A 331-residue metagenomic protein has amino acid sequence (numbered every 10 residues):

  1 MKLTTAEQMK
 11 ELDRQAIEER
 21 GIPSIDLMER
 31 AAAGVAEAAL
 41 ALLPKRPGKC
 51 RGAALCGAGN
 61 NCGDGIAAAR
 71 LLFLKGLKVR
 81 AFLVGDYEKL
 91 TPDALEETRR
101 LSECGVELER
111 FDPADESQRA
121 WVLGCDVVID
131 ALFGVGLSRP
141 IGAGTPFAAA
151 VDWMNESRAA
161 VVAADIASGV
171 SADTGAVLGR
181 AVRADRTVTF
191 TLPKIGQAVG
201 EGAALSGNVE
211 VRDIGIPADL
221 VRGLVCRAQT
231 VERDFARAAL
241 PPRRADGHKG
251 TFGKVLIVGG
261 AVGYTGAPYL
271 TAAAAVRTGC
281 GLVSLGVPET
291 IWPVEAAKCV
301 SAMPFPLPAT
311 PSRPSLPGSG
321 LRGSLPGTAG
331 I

Functional and structural regions predicted by a protein language model:
M1-V84, T91, R186, Q197-I331: Small-residue (G/A/S/T)-rich helix-start motifs and N-terminal tracts that mark the onset
A36-G134, P140-A164: Nucleotide and nucleotide-moiety/phosphate-recognizing core
Y87, E116, G169, T290-I291: Positions that flank functional sites
P92-A94, W121-V122, T174-A176, E295-K298: Short secondary-structure transition/capping segments
T98-E103, R180-A181, E201-A204, A297: Short, conserved catalytic or adaptor-binding loops enriched in Gly and charged residues
V106-A114, S168-A172, F235-P241: Short gly/ser/thr-rich secondary-structure transition/capping motifs
A120-W121, R180, G323-S324: Structural alpha-helical scaffold elements that stabilize or flank donor/cofactor-binding regions in carbohydrate
C125-V127, L132-Q229: Internal gly/pro-rich beta-alpha loop/helix module that stabilizes soluble enzyme cofactors or their anionic handles
